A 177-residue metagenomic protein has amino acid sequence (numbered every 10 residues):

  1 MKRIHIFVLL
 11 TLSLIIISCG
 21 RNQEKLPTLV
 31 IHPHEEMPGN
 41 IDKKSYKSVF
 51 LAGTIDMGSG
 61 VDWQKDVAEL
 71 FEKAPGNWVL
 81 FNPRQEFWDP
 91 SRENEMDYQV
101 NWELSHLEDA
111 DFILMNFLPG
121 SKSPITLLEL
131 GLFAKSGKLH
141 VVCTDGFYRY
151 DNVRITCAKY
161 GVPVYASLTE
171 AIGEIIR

Functional and structural regions predicted by a protein language model:
M1-F7: Bacterial N-terminal signal peptides that target proteins for export
V8-I15: Bacterial N-terminal signal peptides
C19-R177: Conserved catalytic or regulatory cores that recognize and/or transform ribose-phosphate-containing ligands
